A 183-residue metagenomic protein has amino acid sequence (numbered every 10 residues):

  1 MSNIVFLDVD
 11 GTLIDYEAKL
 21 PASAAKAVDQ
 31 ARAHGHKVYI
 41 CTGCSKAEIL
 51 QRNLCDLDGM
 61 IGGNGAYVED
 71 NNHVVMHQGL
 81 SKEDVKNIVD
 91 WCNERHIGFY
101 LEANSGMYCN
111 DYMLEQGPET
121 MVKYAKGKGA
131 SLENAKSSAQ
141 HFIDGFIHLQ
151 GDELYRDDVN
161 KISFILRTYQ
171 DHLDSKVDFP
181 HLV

Functional and structural regions predicted by a protein language model:
M1, H34, R95, Y155-D158: Residue-level preference for short coil/turn positions at secondary-structure junctions
M1-N3, D56-L57: Short loop/turn microsegments at loop-to-beta-strand junctions
S2-A18, I40-T42, I88: Asp-based phosphoryl-transfer active-site loop
D8, G63, I165: Conserved residues at the C-terminal ends of beta-strands
G11-I14, K82-R95, F142-R156: Short secondary-structure transition/capping segments
I14-D15, V74-M76, V159: Short, contiguous strand/loop micro-motifs
K19-L20, A25-K126: Active-site phosphate-binding/coordination module
A103-V183: Conserved acidic, metal-coordinating active-site core of Asp-based, Mg2+-dependent phosphoryl-transfer enzymes
